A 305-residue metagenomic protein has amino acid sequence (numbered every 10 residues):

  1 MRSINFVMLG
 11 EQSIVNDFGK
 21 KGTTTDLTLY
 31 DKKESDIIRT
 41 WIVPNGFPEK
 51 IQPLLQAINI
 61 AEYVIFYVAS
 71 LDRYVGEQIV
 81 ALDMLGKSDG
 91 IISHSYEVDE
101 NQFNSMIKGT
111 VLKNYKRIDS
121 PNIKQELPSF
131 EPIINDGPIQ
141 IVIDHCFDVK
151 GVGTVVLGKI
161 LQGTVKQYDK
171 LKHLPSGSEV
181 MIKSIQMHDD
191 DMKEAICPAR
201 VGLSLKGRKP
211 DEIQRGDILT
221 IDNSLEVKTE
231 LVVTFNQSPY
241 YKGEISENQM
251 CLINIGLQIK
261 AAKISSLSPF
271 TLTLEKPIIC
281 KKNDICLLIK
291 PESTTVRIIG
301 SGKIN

Functional and structural regions predicted by a protein language model:
M1-L29, R73-Y74, G86-R117, K124-F130 (+1 more regions): C-terminal effector modules of nucleic-acid-centric enzymes and ribosome-associated factors
V15-K21, L27-M84: Switch II of P-loop NTPase G domains
D31-P48, E194-L219: Conserved mixed alpha/beta catalytic, RNA-binding, or beta-rich assembly cores of soluble enzyme, regulatory
Q56, D83, N135, V149 (+4 more regions): Replace "in large, NTP-powered and nucleic-acid-processing enzymes" with "in large, NTP-powered factors and other
Y74-Q78, D99, L161-T164: Helical mechanochemical/support elements of P-loop NTPase systems and associated helical scaffolds
A81-L85, M106-T110, V149, L174 (+2 more regions): Conserved, well-folded catalytic cores of nucleic-acid-processing and energy-transducing macromolecular machines
L112-E212: Conserved catalytic-core segments of large NTP-driven translation/proteostasis enzymes
